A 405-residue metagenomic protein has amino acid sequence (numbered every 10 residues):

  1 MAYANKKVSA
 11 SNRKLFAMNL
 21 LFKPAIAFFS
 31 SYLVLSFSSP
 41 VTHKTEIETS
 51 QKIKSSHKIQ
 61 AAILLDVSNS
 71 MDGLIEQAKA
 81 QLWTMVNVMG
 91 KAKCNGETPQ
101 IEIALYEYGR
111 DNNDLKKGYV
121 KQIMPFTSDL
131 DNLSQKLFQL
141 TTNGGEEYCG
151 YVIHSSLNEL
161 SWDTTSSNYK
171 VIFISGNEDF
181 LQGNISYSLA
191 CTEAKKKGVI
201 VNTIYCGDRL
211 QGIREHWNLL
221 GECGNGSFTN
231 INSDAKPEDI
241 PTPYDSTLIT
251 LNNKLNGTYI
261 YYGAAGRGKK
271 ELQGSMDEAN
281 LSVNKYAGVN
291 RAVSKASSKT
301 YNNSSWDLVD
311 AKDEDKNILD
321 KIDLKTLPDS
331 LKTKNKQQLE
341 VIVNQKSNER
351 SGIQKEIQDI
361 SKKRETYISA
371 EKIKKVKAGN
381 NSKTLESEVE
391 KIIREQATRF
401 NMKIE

Functional and structural regions predicted by a protein language model:
M1-I47: Bacterial Sec-dependent N-terminal signal peptides
K6-V8, L15, F22, N132 (+2 more regions): Low-complexity, compositionally biased segments
S39-A235, T242-D245, N317-D320, L324 (+6 more regions): Divalent cation-coordinating acidic motifs and surrounding scaffolds that mediate Ca2+/Mg2+/Mn2+/Zn2+-dependent binding
G224, F228-I318, Q354-E386: C-terminal "exit" segments of structured domains
